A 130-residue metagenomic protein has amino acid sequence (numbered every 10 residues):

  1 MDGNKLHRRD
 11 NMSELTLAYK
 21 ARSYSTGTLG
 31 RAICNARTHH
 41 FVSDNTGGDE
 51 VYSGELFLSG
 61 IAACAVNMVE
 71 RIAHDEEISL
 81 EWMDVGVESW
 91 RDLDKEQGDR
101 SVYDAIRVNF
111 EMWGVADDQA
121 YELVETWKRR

Functional and structural regions predicted by a protein language model:
G3-S59, R71-R130: Extended beta-strand/beta-hairpin segments
C64-A65: Alpha-helical metal-binding/catalytic segments enriched in His/Glu/Asp
